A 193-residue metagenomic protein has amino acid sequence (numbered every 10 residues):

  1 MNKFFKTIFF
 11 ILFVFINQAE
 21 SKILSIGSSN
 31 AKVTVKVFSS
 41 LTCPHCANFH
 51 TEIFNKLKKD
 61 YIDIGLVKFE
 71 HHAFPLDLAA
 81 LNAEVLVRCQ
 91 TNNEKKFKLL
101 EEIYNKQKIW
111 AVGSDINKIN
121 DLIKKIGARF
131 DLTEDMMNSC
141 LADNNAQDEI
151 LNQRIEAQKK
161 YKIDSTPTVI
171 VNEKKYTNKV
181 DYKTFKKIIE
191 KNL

Functional and structural regions predicted by a protein language model:
N2-F10: Sec-dependent signal peptide recognition, specifically the positively charged N-region followed immediately by
F10-Q18: Hydrophobic h-region of N-terminal signal peptides that target proteins for export in Gram-negative bacteria
N17-E20, I150-N152: Short gly/ser/thr-rich secondary-structure transition/capping motifs
E20-V33: A short beta-strand-turn-helix
K36-V37: N-terminal pre-triad scaffold of radical SAM enzymes
S40, T51-F54, K125-L193: C-terminal cap of thioredoxin/glutaredoxin-like
L41, A47-A128: Structural alpha/beta surface segment adjacent to cysteine/selenocysteine redox centers across thiol/disulfide enzymes
